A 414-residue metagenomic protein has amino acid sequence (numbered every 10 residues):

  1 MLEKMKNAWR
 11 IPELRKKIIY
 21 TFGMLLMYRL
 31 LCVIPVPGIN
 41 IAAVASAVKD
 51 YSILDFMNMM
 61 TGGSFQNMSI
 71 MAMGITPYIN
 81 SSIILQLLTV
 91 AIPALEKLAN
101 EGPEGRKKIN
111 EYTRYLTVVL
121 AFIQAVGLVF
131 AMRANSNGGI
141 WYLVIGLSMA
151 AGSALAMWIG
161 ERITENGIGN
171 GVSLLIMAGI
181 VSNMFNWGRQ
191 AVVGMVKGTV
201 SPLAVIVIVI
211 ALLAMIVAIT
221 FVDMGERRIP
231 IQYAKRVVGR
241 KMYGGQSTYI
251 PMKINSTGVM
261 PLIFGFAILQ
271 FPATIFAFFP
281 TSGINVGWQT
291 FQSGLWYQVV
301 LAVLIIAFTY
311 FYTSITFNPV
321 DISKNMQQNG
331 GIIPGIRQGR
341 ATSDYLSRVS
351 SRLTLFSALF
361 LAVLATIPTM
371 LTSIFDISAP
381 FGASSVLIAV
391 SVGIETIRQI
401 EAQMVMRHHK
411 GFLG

Functional and structural regions predicted by a protein language model:
M1-A99, E104-G414: N-terminal cationic and glycine-rich segments that engage phosphates or anionic surfaces
